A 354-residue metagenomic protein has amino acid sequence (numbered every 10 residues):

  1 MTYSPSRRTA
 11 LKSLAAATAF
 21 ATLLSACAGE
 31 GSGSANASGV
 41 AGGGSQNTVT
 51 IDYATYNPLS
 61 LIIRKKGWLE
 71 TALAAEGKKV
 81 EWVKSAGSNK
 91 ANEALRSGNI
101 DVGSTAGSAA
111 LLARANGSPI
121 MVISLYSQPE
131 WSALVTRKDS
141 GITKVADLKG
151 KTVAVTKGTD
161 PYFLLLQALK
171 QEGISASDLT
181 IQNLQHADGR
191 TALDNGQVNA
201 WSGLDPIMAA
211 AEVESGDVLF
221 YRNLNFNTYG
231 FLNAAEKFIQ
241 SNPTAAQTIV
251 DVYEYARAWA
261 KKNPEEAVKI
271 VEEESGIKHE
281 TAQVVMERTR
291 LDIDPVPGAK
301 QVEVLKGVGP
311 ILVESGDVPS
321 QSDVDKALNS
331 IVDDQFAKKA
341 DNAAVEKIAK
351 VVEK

Functional and structural regions predicted by a protein language model:
T2-A17: N-terminal secretory signal peptides and thylakoid transit peptides that target proteins across membranes
T22-A26: C-terminal motif of bacterial Sec signal peptides marking the signal peptidase cleavage site
A28-G31: Bacterial signal peptide processing site
G33-S175, T180-N183, N199-S202, F226 (+1 more regions): Short, glycine-/small- and polar/acidic-enriched structural segments that line small-molecule recognition paths
S60, Q128-L134, D217, T228-L232 (+2 more regions): Small-molecule pocket liners
S108, I181-Q182, A187-S275: Pocket-lining segment of extracytoplasmic ligand-binding domains
N242-S320: Secondary-structure end/capping motifs
V313-K354: Conserved C-terminal helix/tail region of periplasmic/extracytoplasmic solute-binding proteins
